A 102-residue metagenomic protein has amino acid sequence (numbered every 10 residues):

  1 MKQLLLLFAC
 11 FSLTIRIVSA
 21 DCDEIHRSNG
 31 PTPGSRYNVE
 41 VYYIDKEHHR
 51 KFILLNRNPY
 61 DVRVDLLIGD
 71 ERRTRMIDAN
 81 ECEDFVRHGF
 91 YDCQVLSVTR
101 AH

Functional and structural regions predicted by a protein language model:
L4-L13: Sec-dependent N-terminal signal peptides
V18-Y42: Transition segment at domain starts
D23, R87-H102: Terminal connector regions
G34, E47, D78-C82: Solvent-exposed, conformationally flexible loop/turn segments
H48-F52: Structural beta-strand segments of beta-rich domains
L54-Y60: Asparagine-centered strand-capping/turn motif at beta-strand->loop junctions
D61-I68: Short, hydrophobic/aromatic beta-strand segments
I68-C93: Intrinsically disordered, low-complexity Pro/Gly/Ser/Thr-rich segments with frequent PxxP/GP/PP motifs and embedded
